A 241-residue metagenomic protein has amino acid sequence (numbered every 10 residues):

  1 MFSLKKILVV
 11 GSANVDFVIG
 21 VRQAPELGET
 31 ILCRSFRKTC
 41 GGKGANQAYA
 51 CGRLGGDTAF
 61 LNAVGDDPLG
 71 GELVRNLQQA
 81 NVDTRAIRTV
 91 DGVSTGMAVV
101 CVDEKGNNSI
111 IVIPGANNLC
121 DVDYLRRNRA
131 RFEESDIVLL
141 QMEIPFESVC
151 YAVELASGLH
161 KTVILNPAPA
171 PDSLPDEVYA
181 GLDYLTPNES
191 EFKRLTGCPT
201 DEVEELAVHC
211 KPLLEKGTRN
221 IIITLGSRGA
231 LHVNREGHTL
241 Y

Functional and structural regions predicted by a protein language model:
M1-V82: Glycine-rich phosphate/adenosyl-contacting loop at the front of the ribokinase-like
V10, R34-S35, L61-D66, T84-T95 (+2 more regions): Beta-strand->loop->alpha-helix junctions that form or flank phosphate-binding loops in nucleotide-handling enzymes
Y49, M97-C101, G229-V233: Short beta-strand scaffold segments in enzyme catalytic cores
A63, R85-V90, V100-I137, M142: Conserved phosphate-binding/catalytic loop of the ribokinase/pfkB sugar-kinase fold
N81, N118-D123, I164-A170: Short gly/ser/thr-rich secondary-structure transition/capping motifs
V153-T239: Conserved phosphate/ATP/ADP-binding segment of small-molecule kinases
